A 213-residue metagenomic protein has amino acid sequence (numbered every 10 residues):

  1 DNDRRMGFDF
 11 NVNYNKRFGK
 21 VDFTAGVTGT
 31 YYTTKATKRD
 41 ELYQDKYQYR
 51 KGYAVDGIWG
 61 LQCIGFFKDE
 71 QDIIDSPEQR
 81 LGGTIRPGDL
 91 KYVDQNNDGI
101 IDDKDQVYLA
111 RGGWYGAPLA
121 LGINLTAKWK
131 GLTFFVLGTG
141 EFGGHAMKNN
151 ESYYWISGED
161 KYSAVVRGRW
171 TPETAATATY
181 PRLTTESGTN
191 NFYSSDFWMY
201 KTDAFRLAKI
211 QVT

Functional and structural regions predicted by a protein language model:
N2-M6, V55, G113-P118, F197-R206: Short sequence motifs at beta-strands and strand-loop junctions characteristic of Gram-negative outer-membrane
N2-R4, N15-G113: Conserved small-residue
M6-F10, L119-L125, L132, L207-V212: Hydrophobic, lipid-facing positions within transmembrane beta-strands of outer-membrane proteins
F10, A25-V27, V136: Membrane-embedded beta-strand positions of outer-membrane beta-barrel proteins
Y14-K16, G29-K35, W129-G131, G140-G144 (+1 more regions): Transmembrane beta-strands of outer-membrane beta-barrel pores
K20-V21, G131-V136: Repeated loop/turn-to-beta-strand initiation elements of outer-membrane beta-barrel proteins
G57, P87, E141-T213: Extracytoplasmic gating/loop element in the C-terminal half of outer-membrane beta-barrel translocons and assembly
